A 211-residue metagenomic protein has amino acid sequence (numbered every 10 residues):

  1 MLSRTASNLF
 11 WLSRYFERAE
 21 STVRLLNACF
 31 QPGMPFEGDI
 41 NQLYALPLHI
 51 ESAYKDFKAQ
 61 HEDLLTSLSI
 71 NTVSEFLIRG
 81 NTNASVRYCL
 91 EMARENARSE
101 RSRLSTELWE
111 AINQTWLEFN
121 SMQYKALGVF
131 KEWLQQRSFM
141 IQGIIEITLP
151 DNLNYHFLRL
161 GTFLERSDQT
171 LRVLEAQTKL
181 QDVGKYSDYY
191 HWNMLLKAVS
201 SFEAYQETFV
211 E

Functional and structural regions predicted by a protein language model:
M1-E211: Alpha-helical transmembrane segments and their helix-helix packing motifs
